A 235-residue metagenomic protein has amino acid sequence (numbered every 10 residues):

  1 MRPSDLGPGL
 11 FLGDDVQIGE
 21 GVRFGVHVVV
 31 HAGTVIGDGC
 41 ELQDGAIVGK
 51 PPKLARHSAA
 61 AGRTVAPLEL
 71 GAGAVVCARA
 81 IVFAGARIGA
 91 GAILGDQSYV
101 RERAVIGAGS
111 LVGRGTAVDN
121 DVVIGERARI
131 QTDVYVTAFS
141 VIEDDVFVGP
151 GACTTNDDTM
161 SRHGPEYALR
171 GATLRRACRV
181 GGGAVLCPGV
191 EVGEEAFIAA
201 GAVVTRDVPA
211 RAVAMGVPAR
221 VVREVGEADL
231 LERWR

Functional and structural regions predicted by a protein language model:
R2-M215, R220-V221: Structural signal for interior beta-strand "rungs" in well-ordered beta-sheet cores of soluble enzyme domains
V221-R235: Short, basic/aromatic-enriched C-terminal tail that caps enzymatic domains
